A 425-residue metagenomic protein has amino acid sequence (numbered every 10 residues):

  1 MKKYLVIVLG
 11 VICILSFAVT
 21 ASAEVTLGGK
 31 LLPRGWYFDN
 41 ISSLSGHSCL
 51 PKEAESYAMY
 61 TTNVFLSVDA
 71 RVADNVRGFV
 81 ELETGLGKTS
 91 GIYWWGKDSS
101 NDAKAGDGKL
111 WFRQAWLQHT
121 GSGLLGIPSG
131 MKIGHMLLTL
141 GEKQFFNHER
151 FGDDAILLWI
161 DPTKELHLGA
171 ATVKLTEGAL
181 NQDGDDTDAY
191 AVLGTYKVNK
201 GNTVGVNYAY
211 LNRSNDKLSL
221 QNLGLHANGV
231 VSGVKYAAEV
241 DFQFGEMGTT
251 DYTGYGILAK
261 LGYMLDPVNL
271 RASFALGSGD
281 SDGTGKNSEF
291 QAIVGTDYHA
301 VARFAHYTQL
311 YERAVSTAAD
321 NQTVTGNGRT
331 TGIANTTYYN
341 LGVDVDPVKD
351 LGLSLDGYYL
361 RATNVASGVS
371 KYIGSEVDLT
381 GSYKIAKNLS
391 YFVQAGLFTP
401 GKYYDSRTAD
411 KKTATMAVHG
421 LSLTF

Functional and structural regions predicted by a protein language model:
K2, V8-H135, I156-L166, Y196-N199 (+2 more regions): Beta-barrel outer-membrane channel/assembly domains of diderm bacteria
L32-R34, E83, V173-L175, A209-R213 (+2 more regions): Active-site beta-loop-alpha junctions enriched in small/polar residues
F38, T139-L140, E177, R213 (+1 more regions): Flexible, glycine-rich phosphate/dinucleotide-binding loops and adjacent beta-alpha linkers at cofactor/substrate
G87-S90, L140-E142, D280: Short catalytic/ligand-binding loop motif for oxyanion handling, primarily in non-cytosolic enzymes, centered on
G130-V198, T203: Internal, well-ordered domain-core segments that constitute the primary functional module of diverse proteins
V206: Metal-dependent DNA phosphodiester-chemistry modules and their immediately adjacent helices/loops in DNA-processing
D251-F290, F304: Long, well-ordered mid-to-C-terminal structural blocks that present hydrophobic/aromatic surfaces
T284-G332: Flexible glycine-rich, low-complexity coil/linker segments exposed to the extracellular/periplasmic environment
